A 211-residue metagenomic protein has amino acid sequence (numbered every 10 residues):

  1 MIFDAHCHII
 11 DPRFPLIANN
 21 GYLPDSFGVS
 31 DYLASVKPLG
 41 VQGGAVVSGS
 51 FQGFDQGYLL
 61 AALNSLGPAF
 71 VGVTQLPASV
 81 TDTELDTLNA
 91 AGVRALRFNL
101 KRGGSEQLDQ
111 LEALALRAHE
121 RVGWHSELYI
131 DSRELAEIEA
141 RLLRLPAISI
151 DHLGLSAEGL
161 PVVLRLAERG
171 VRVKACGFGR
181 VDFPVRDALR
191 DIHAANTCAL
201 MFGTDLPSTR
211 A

Functional and structural regions predicted by a protein language model:
M1-Y58: An N-terminally biased module of ancient metal coordination in phosphate/nucleic-acid-related enzymes
F3-C7, G43-V47, F70-T74, R94-F98 (+4 more regions): Hydrophobic faces of well-ordered beta-strands that scaffold small-molecule active sites in alpha/beta enzyme cores
A5-H6, V36, G44, L59 (+6 more regions): Conserved, mostly hydrophobic/aromatic
I10-P12, F51-F54, S79-D82, G103 (+4 more regions): Active-site environment of divalent metal-dependent phosphoester hydrolases
D25-V36, A78-L88, L108-L111, E158-G159 (+1 more regions): Short, acidic/polar
G53-R133, R169-R180: Active-site gating/metal-coordination segments in enzymes
R144-P146, I150-R169: Histidine/lysine/aspartate-rich catalytic loop segments that bind and position anionic ligands
P161-A211: H/E-rich (His + Asp/Glu) clusters that bind or coordinate divalent metals
